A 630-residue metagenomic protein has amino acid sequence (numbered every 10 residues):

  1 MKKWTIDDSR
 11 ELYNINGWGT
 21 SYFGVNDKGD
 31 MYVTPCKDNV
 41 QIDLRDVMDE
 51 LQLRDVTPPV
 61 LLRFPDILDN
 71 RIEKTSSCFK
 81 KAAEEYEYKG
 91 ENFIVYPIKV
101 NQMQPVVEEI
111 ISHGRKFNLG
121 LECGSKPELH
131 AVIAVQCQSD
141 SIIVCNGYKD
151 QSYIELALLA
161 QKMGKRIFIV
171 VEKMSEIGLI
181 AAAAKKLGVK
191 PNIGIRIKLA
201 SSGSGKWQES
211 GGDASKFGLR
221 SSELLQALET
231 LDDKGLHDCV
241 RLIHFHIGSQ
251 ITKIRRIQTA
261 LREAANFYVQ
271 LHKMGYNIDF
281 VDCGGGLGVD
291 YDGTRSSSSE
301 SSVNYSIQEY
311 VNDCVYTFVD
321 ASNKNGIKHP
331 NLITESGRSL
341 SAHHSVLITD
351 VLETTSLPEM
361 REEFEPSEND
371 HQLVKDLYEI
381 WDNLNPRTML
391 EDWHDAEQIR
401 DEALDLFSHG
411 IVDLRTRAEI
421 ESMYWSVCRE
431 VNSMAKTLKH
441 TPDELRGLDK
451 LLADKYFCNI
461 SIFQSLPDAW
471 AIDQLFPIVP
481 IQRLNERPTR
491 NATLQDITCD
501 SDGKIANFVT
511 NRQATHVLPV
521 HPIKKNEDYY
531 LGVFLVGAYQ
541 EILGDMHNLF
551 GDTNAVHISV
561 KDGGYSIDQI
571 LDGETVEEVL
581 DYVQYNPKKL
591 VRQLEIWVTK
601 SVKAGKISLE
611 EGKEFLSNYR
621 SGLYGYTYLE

Functional and structural regions predicted by a protein language model:
M1-T57, S559, S566, V576-V579 (+1 more regions): Conserved, well-structured core domains of diverse proteins
V25-Q102: Low-complexity, highly charged intrinsically disordered N-terminal segments that act as targeting/localization
D30, D38, I67, N101-M103 (+15 more regions): Short, glycine-/Ser/Thr-/acidic-enriched flexible segments
P58, L62, E84-K89, M274-I278 (+1 more regions): Flexible, glycine/charged-enriched surface loops at secondary-structure junctions
D66-K74, Q226, E263, D313: A non-catalytic, amphipathic alpha-helix used as a structural packing/dimerization or gating element in enzyme scaffolds
E87-D282, V289, G293, N304-E309 (+1 more regions): Active-site-proximal beta-alpha core segment in soluble small-molecule metabolic enzymes
S299-C314, E363: Helical (often loop-to-helix) elements that flank the catalytic cores of nucleotide-handling enzymes
D313, V319-E630: Charged (often Lys/Glu-rich) extended helix/loop segments that serve as interaction or gating elements
